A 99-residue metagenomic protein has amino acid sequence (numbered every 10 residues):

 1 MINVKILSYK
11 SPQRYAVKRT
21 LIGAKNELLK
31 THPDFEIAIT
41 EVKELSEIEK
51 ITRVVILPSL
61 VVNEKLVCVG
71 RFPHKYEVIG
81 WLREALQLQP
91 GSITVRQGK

Functional and structural regions predicted by a protein language model:
M1-K30: Local sequence-structure signature of Cys/Sec-based thiol-disulfide redox active-site neighborhoods
V4-I6, I37-I39, V78, L82: Hydrophobic beta-strand residues in large extracellular and virion-surface proteins
D34-L45: Thiol-based oxidoreductase modules, predominantly thioredoxin-like and allied folds used for disulfide exchange
E47-I51: Acidic pyrophosphate-coordinating catalytic loop
T52-V61: Structural micro-motif
V62-G91: Non-catalytic, surface beta->alpha helical segment in thiol-disulfide oxidoreductase systems
Q89-K99: Short acidic DE-rich linear segments
